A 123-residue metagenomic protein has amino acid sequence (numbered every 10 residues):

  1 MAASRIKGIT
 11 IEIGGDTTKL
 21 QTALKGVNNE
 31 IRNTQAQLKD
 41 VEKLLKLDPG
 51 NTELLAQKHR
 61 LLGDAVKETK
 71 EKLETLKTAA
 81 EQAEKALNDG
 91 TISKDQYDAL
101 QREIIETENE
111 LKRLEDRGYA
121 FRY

Functional and structural regions predicted by a protein language model:
A2-R5, I9-D89, S93-Y123: Residues at a specific register/face of alpha-helical coiled-coils
